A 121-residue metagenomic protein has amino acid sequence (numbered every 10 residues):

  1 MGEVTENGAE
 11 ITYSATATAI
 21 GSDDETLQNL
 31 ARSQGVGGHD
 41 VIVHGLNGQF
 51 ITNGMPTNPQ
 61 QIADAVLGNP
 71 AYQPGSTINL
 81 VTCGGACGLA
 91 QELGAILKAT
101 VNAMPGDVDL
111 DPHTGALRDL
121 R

Functional and structural regions predicted by a protein language model:
M1-T77, L120-R121: Glycine-rich short-loop/terminal segments
N79-R121: Active-site-proximal C-terminal subdomain of hydrolase catalytic domains
